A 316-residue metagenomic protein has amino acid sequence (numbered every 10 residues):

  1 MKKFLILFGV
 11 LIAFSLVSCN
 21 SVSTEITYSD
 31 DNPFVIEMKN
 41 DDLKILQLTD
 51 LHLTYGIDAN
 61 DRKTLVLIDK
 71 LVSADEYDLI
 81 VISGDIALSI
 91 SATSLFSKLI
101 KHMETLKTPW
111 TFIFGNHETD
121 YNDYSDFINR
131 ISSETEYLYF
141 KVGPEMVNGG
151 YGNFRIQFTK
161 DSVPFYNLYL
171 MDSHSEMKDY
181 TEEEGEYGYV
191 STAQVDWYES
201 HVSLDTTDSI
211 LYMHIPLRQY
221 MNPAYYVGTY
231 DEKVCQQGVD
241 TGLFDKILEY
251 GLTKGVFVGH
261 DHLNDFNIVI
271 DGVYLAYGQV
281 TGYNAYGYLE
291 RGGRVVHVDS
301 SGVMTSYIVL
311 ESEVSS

Functional and structural regions predicted by a protein language model:
S15-S18: C-terminal motif of bacterial Sec signal peptides marking the signal peptidase cleavage site
S21-H102: N-terminal active-site segment of His-dependent metallophosphoesterases
S23-I26, N32-V35, F154-V163, L243-Y250 (+1 more regions): Binuclear metal-dependent phosphoesterase catalytic core
I26-E37, S97-L204, R294-H297: Extended active-site neighborhood of metal-dependent phosphoesterases/phosphodiesterases
Q47-L65, I86-S94, K178-Y189, V227-V234 (+1 more regions): Acidic/histidine-rich helix-loop elements that form or flank divalent-metal/phosphate-binding sites at the catalytic
T54-G56, L88-S91, F112-Y124, E176-D179 (+3 more regions): Active-site environment of divalent metal-dependent phosphoester hydrolases
D58-N60, G84-H102, T119-Y137, P223 (+1 more regions): Metal-dependent catalytic neighborhoods of phosphoester/phosphodiester hydrolases
D75-L79, N167-Y169, E183-D265: His/acidic metal-ligating clusters that form di-metal
